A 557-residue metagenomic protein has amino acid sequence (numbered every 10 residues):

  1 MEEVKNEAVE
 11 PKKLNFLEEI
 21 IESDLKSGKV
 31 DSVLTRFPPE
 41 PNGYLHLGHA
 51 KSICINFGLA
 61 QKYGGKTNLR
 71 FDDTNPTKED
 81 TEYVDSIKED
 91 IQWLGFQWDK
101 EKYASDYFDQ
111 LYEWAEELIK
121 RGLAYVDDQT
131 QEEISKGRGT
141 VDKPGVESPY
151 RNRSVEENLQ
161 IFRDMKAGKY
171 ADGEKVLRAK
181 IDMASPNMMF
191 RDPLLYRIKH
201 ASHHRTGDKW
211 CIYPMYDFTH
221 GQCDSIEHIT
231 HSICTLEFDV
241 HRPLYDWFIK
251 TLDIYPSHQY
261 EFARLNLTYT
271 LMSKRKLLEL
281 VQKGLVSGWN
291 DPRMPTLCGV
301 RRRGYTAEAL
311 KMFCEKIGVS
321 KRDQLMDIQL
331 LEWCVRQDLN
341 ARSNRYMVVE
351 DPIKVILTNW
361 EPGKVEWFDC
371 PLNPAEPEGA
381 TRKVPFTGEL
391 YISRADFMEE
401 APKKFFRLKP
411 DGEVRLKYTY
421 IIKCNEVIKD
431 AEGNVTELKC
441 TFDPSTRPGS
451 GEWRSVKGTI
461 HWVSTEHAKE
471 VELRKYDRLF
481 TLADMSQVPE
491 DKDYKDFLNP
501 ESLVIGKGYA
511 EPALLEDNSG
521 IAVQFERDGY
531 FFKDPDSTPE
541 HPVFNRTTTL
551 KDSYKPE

Functional and structural regions predicted by a protein language model:
E10-E22, K26-K88, H203-T235: N-terminal catalytic cores of NTP/NDP-binding nucleotidyl/phosphoryl-transfer enzymes
S27-K29, G58-K66, D90-K100, S225-I226 (+2 more regions): Secondary-structure transition/capping motifs at alpha-helix termini and the adjoining loop/turn into the next element
G28, N56, I87, L118 (+3 more regions): Residue-level signal for inorganic ion chemistry
P38-N42, R70-K78, K100-D109, E132 (+5 more regions): Conserved short loop/turn motifs at secondary-structure junctions
D73-N75, T81, Y103, E117-K276 (+4 more regions): Active-site cores that bind ATP or allylic diphosphates and position pyrophosphate for catalysis
Y83-D109, W114-E117, G122-Y125: A glycine-rich helix N-cap at a beta->alpha junction
F238, R242, D246-F248, K311 (+2 more regions): Core subunits and conserved enzymes of cellular information-processing and envelope-translocation systems across
P256-C334: Long, charged, mostly alpha-helical binding arms that flank functional sites
